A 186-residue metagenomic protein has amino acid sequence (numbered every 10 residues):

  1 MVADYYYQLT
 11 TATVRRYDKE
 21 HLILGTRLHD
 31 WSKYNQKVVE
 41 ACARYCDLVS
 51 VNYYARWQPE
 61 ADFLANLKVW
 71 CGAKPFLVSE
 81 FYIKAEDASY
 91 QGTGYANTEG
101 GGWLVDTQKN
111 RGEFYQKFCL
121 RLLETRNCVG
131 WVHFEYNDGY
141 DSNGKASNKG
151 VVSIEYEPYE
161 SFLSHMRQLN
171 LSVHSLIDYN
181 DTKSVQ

Functional and structural regions predicted by a protein language model:
M1-A12, R16-G100, C119-L120: Glycoside hydrolase catalytic-domain groove-lining segments
V2-Y6, P59, T107-F114, H165: Soluble or luminal CAZymes and related metallo-dependent hydrolases
R16, V69, K117, Q168-L171 (+1 more regions): Charged/polar, solvent-exposed surface patches and flexible loops
H21-L24, V129, N180: Short secondary-structure junctions and interdomain/linker hinges
G100-V152: C-terminal structured "cap/appendage" subdomains that terminate the fold
F134-Q186: Aromatic-rich peripheral "rim/lid" segments of glycoside hydrolase catalytic domains that contact and position glycan
